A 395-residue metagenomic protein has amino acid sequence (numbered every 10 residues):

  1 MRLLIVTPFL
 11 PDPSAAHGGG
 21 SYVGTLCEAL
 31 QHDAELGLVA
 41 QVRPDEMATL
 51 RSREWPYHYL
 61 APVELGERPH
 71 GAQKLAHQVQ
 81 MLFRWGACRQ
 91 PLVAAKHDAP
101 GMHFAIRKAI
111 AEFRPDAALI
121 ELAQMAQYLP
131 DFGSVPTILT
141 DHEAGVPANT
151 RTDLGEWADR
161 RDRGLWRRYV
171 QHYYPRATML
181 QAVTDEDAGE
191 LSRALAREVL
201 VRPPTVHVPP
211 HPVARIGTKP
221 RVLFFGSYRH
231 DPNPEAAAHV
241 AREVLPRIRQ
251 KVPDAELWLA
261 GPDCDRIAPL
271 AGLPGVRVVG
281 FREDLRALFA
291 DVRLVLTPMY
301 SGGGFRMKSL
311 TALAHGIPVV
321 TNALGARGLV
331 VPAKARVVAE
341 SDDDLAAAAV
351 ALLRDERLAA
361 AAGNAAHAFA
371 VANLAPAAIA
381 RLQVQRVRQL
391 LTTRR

Functional and structural regions predicted by a protein language model:
M1-V63: N-terminal subdomain of nucleotide-sugar transferases
P8, E67-K96, V135-Q171, S227: Acceptor-binding helix/loop patch of EC 2.4 sugar-transfer enzymes, predominantly nucleotide-sugar-dependent
Y22, V201-D291: Conserved catalytic-core segment of nucleotide-activated headgroup transferases in glycan assembly
L26, F104-K108, G145, D159-L180: Membrane-proximal helix-turn-helix segments that form the acceptor-binding/catalytic region of lipid-linked
H97, R354-R388: A charged, aromatic-enriched C-terminal amphipathic alpha-helix characteristic of glycosyltransferases across folds
T178, A290-G304, H315-P318: Acidic donor-binding loop of glycosyltransferase active sites
K308-A312, P318-T321: Short hydrophobic beta-strand element within catalytic cores of glycosyltransferases and related nucleotide-activated
A333-D343, A351-E356: Conserved acidic donor-binding segment of nucleotide-sugar-dependent glycosyltransferases
